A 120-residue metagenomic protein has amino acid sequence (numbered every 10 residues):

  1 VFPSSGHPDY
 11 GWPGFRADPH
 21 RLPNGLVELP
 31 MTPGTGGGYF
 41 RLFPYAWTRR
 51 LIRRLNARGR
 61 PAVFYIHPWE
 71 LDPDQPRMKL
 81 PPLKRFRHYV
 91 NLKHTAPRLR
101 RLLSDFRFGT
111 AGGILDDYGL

Functional and structural regions predicted by a protein language model:
V1-R60, Y65: Active-site-adjacent pocket scaffolds in enzyme catalytic domains
F43-L120: C-terminal domain-boundary segment and adjacent tail
